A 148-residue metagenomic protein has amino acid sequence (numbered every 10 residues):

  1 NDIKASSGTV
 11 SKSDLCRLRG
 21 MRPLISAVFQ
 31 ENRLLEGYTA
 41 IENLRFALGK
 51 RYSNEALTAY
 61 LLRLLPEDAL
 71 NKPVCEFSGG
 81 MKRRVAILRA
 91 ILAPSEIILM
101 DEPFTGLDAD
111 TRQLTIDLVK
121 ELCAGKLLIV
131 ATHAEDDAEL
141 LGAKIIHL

Functional and structural regions predicted by a protein language model:
D2, L24, Q30-L35, A134: Catalytic "switch" loops of ABC-type ATPases
E31, G37-K50: Q-loop/switch helix immediately C-terminal to the Walker
N54-L70: Conserved ABC ATPase "signature" region
P73-F77, M81: Conserved ABC ATPase signature
I87: Hydrophobic anchor residue at the start of the ABC signature
I98-E102: Catalytic Walker B motif of ABC-type/P-loop ATPase nucleotide-binding domains
A109-D110: Helix N-cap at the start of a conserved alpha-helix in ABC-type nucleotide-binding domains
